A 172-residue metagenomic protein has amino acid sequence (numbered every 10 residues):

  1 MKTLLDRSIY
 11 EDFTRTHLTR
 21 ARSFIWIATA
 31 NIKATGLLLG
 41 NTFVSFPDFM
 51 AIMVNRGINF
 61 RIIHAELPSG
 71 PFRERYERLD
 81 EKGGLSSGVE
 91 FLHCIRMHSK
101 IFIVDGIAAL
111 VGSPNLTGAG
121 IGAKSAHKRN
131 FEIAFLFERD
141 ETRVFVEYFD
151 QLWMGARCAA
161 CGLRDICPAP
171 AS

Functional and structural regions predicted by a protein language model:
M1-I62: PLD-like (HKD) phosphodiesterase/transphosphatidyltransferase domain
D6, I63-A65, L92-C94: Conserved beta-strand termini and adjacent loop/short-helix elements that scaffold enzyme active sites in alpha/beta
R7-Y10, I95-M97, S113: Short beta->alpha connector loops
N31-L37, L67-G70, T117, T142: Short acidic, S/G/P-rich loop/turn micro-motifs used as interaction or catalytic elements
P68-D80: Glycine-rich, charge-decorated loop segments at or immediately adjacent to ligand/cofactor-binding or catalytic sites
R78-C94: Structural recognition of alpha->loop->beta junctions
S99-I103, F135: Short beta-strand scaffold segments in enzyme catalytic cores
A108-S172: Signature of lipid phosphatidyltransferase scaffolds
